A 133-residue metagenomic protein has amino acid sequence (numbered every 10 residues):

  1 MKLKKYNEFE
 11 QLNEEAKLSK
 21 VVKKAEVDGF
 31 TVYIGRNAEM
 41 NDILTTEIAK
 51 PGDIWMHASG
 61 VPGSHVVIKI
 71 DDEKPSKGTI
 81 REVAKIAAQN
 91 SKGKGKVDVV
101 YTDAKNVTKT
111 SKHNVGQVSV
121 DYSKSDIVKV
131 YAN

Functional and structural regions predicted by a protein language model:
M1-A16: Charge-dense, intrinsically disordered terminal/linker segments
E15-N133: Duplex nucleic acid-engaging cores and interfaces of nucleic-acid transaction enzymes
